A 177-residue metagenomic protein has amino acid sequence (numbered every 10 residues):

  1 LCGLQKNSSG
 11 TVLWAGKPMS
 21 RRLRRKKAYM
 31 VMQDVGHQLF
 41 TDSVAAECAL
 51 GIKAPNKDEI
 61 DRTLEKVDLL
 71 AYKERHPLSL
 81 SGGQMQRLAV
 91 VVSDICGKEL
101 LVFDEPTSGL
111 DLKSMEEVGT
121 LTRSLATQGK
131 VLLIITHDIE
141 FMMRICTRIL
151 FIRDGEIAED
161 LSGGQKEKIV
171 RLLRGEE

Functional and structural regions predicted by a protein language model:
G10-R24: Conserved ABC transporter NBD signature motif
K57-Y72: Conserved ABC ATPase "signature" region
H76-L80, Q84: Conserved ABC ATPase signature
L101-D104: Catalytic Walker B motif of ABC-type/P-loop ATPase nucleotide-binding domains
T136-H137: H-loop/switch region of ABC-family ATPase nucleotide-binding domains
M142-R144: A short, surface-exposed alpha-helical micro-motif characterized by mixed small hydrophobic and charged/polar residues
E156-E177: Conserved beta-strand-loop-alpha-helix hinge in the C-terminal portion of ABC ATPase nucleotide-binding domains
